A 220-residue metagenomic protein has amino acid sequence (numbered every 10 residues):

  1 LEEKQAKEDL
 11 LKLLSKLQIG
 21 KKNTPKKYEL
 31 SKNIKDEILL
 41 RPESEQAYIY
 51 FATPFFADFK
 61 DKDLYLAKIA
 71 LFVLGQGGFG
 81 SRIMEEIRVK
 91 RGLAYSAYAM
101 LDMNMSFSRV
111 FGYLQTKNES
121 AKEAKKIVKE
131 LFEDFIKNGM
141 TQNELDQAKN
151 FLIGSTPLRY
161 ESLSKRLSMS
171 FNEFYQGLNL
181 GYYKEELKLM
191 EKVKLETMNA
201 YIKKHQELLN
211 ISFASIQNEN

Functional and structural regions predicted by a protein language model:
L1-K22, K90-R91, Y95-N220: Charge-rich, well-structured scaffold segments of protease-associated domains
K22-G80: His/Glu-based metal-binding/catalytic segments typifying zinc-dependent metallopeptidases
